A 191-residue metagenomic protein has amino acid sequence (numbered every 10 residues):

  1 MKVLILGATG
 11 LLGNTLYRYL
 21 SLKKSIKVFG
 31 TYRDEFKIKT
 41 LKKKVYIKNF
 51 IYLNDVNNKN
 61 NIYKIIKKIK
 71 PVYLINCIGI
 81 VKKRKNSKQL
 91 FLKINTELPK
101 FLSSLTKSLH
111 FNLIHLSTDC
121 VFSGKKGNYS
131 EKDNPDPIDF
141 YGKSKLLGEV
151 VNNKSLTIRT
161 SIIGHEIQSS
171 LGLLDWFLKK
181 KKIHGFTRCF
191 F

Functional and structural regions predicted by a protein language model:
M1-K24: N-terminal Rossmann NAD(P)H-binding glycine-rich loop of SDR-like oxidoreductase domains
G30-K39, D55-V56, G79: N-terminal Rossmann-fold cofactor-binding loop
Y52-I94: NAD(P)H-binding glycine-rich loop region in Rossmannoid oxidoreductase-like domains and their noncatalytic homologs
K83, H115-N128, F140, I162-Q168: Conserved catalytic-site region of short-chain dehydrogenase/reductase
K83-L98, Y129-P137: Short alpha-helical oligomerization interface
N95, Y141-K145, R159: Active-site YXXXK catalytic motif of short-chain dehydrogenase/reductase
K100-D136: Conserved Rossmann-fold NAD(P)-dependent oxidoreductase catalytic core, especially the SDR/UDP-sugar
I138, V150-F191: NAD(P)-dependent short-chain dehydrogenase/reductase
